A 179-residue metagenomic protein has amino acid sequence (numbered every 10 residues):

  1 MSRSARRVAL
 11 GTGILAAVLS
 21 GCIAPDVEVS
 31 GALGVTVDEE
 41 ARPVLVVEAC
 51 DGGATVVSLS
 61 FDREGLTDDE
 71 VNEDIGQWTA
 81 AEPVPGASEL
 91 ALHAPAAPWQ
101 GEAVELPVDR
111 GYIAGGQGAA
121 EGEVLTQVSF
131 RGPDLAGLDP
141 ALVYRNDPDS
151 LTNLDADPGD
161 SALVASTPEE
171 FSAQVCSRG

Functional and structural regions predicted by a protein language model:
M1-T12: Bacterial N-terminal signal peptides that target proteins for export
V18-G21: C-terminal motif of bacterial Sec signal peptides marking the signal peptidase cleavage site
I23-D26: Bacterial signal peptide processing site
G31-P83, Q174: Short, surface-exposed binding/anchoring microloops in extracellular/periplasmic proteins
N72-G101: Tryptophan-paired
A94-S172: Extracytosolic low-complexity repeat regions of secreted or lipid-anchored proteins
R178-G179: Short, solvent-exposed mixed-charge patches
